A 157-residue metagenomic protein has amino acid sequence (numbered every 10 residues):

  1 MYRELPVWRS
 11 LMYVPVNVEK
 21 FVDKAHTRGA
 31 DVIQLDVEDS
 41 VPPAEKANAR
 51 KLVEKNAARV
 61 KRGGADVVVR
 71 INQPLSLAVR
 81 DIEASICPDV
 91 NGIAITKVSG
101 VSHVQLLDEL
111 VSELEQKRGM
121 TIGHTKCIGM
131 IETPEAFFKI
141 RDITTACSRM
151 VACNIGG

Functional and structural regions predicted by a protein language model:
Y2-G157: Conserved alpha/beta-domain cores
